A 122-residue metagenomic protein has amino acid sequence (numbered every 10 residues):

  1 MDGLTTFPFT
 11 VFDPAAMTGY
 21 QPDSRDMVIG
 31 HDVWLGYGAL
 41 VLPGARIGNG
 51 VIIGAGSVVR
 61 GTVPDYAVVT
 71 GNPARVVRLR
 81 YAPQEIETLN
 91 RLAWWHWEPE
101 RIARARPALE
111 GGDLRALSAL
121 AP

Functional and structural regions predicted by a protein language model:
M1-P43, R80: Flexible, glycine/small-residue-enriched loop-and-beta-strand segment within the central core of proteins
R25, G30-H31, G36-Y37, L42-P43 (+5 more regions): Left-handed beta-helix
P73-V76: Conserved switch/coupling elements of ABC/ABC-like ATPase nucleotide-binding domains
A93, E98-P107: Leloir-type glycosyltransferase catalytic cores
G111-P122: C-terminal amphipathic helix plus adjacent low-complexity, charged tail appended to glycosyltransferase catalytic
